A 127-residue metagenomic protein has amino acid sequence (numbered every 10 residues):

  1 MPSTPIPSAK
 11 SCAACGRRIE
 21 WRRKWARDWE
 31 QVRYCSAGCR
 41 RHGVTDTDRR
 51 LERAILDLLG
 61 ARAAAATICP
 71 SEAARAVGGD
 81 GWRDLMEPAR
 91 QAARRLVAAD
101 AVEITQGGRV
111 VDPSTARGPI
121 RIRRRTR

Functional and structural regions predicted by a protein language model:
I6-S8, Q31: Short metal-coordination and nucleic-acid-contact micro-motifs, chiefly zinc-binding Cys/His arrays
C12-C15, C35: Short cysteine-rich clusters marking metal-coordination/redox-active sites
E20, R40, V44: Short functional micro-motifs and their immediate structural scaffolds
R22-V32: Short linker/helix segments within small regulatory modules
D46-T67: Positively charged, polyanion-binding regions of nucleic-acid-associated proteins
A65-A76: Short acidic, hydrophobic short linear motifs in intrinsically disordered regions
A74-M86: Short helix-coil junctions and helix-kink-helix linkers
G108-R127: Short, cationic-aromatic polyanion-contact patches
